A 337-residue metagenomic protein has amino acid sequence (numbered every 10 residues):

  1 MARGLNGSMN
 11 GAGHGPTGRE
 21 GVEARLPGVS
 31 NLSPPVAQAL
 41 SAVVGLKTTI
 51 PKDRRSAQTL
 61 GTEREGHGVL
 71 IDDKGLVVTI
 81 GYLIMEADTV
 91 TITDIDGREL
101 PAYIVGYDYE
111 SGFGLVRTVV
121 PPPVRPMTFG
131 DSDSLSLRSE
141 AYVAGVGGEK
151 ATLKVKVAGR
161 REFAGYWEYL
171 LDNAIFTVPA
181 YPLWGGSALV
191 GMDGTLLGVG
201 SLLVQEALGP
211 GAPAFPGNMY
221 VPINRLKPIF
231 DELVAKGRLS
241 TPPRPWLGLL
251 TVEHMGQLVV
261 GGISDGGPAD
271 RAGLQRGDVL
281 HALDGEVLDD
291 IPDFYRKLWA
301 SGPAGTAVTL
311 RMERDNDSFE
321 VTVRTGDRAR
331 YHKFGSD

Functional and structural regions predicted by a protein language model:
M1-V36, V124, K150, M192 (+5 more regions): C-terminal cap/linker of serine protease catalytic domains
E20-A24, P51-D53, E65, L70-T152 (+7 more regions): Conserved active-site neighborhood of the chymotrypsin/trypsin-like protease fold
Q38-R55, T59: A short, Trp-centered hydrophobic/proline-enriched beta-strand micro-motif
V43-K47, V77-G81, S136-G147, T177 (+1 more regions): Active-site-proximal beta-strands of protease catalytic cores
G61, P126-D172, Q205-G211, I229-P242: Flexible, gly/ser-rich surface segments that form the specificity/activation loops bordering the active-site cleft
R64-G68, M127-S132, A174-M192, D265-R271: Gly/Ser-rich catalytic serine loop of serine hydrolases
D73-V78, D193-L197, A269-P292: Conserved PDZ fold ligand-binding element
Y103, D231-R238, G266, A272-Q275 (+2 more regions): PDZ-domain C-terminal substructure recognizer with occasional recognition of PDZ-binding tails
